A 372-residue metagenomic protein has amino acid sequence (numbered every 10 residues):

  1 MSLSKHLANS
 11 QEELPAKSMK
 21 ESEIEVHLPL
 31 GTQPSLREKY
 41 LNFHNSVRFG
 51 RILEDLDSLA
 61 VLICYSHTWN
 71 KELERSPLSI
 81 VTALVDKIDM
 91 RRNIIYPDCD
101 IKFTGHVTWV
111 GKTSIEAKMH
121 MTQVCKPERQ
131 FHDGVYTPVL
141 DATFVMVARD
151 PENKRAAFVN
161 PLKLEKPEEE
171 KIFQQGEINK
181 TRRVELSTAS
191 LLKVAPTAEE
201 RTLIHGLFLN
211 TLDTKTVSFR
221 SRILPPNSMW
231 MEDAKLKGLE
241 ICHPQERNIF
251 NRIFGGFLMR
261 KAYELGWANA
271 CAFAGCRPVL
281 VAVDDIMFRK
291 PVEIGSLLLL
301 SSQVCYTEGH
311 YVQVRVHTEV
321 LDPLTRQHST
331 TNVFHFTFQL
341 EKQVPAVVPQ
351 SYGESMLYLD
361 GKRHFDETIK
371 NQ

Functional and structural regions predicted by a protein language model:
M1-I94, D98, D133: Hydrophobic, helix-prone linear segments
M1-S4, I94-P196, I294, C305-Q372: HotDog/MaoC-like acyl-thioester-processing domains
M1-S46, R155-R247, S351-Q372: Non-catalytic linker/capping segments at the edges of enzyme domains
H27, S35-S58, S66, S228-L280 (+2 more regions): A conserved, well-ordered hydrophobic junction motif at loop->secondary-structure transitions
H27-P29, D89, V145, L239-I241 (+2 more regions): Generic structural detector for well-ordered beta-strands
Q33, V61, R149, W267 (+1 more regions): Residue-level marker of positions within ordered structural domains that often coincide with functionally constrained
V47, A60-I115, H132, T137-D141 (+3 more regions): Hydrophobic beta-strand-centered segment that forms part of the acyl-chain substrate-binding groove
